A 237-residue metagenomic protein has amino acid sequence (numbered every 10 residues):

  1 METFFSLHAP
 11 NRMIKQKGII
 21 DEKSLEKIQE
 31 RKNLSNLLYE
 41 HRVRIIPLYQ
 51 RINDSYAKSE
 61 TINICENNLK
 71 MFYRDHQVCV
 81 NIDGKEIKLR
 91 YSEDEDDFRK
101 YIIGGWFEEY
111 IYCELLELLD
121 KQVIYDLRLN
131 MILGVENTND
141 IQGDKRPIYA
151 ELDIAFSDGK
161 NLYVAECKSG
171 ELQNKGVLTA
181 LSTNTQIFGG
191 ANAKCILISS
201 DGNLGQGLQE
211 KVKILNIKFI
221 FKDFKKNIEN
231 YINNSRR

Functional and structural regions predicted by a protein language model:
M1-R237: Intrinsically disordered, low-complexity Ser/Thr/Pro/Gly-rich regulatory segments
